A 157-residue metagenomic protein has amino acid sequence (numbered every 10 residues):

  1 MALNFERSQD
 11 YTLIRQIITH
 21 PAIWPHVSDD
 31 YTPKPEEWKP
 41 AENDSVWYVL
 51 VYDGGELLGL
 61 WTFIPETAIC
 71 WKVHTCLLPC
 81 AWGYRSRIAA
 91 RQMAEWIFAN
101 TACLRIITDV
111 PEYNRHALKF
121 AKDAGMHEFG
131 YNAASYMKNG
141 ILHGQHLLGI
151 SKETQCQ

Functional and structural regions predicted by a protein language model:
M1-T32: Short amphipathic alpha-helix that is part of the acyltransferase structural core
W38-L50, G59: A short helix-loop-beta-strand connector motif used in the catalytic cores of GNAT acetyltransferases and, in some
L50, G55-I64, W71-K72: Conserved beta-strand in the GNAT
E56-G59, H116, L142: Glycine-rich acetyl-CoA-binding "A-motif" of GNAT/NAT acetyltransferases
A68-C80, D109-P111: Conserved acetyl-CoA binding element of GNAT-fold acetyltransferases
G83-F98, K119: Conserved acetyl-CoA-binding loop-helix of GNAT-fold acetyltransferases
I107-K119, S135-Y136: Conserved beta-strand-loop-alpha-helix junction that forms the acyl-donor binding cleft
D109, H127-H143: Conserved catalytic-core motifs of GNAT/GCN5-like acyltransferases
